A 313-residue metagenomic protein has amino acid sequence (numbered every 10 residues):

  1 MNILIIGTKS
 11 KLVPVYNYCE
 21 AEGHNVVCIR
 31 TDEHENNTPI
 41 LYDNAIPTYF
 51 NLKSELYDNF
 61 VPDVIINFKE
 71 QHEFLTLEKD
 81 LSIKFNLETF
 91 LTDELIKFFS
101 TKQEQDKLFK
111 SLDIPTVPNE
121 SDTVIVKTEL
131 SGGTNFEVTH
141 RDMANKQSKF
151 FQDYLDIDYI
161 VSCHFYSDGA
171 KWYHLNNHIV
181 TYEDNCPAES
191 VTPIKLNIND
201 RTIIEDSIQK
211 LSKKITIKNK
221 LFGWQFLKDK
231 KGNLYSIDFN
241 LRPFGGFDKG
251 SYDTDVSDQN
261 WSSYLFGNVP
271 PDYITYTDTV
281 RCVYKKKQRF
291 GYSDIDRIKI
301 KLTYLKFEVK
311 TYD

Functional and structural regions predicted by a protein language model:
M1-F90: ATP-binding N-terminal substructure of ATP-dependent carboxylate-amine bond-forming enzymes
I3-I6, N25-T31, I65, T116-E120 (+4 more regions): Short, hydrophobic beta-strand segments that form beta-sheet elements in well-ordered domains
L4-I5, L56-D58, L95-Y159, Y166-W172 (+1 more regions): Active-site nucleotide/adenylate-binding loops and adjacent lid/helix of ATP-dependent enzymes
T38-N51, N86-E88, V124-K127, S148-F151 (+1 more regions): Active-site regions of enzymes building and remodeling cell-envelope glycoconjugates
V124, K171-H174, N233-D238: Protein kinase-like catalytic core scaffold
D153-S212, T216, N240-F266: ATP-dependent carboxylate/phosphate-activation module, predominantly the ATP-grasp catalytic core and closely related
K213-G250, K286: Conserved metal-phosphate-binding beta-hairpin within the catalytic cores of diverse ATP-dependent phosphoryl-transfer
Q259-D313: Peripheral (often C-terminal) accessory segments that flank ATP-dependent C-N-forming ligase machineries
